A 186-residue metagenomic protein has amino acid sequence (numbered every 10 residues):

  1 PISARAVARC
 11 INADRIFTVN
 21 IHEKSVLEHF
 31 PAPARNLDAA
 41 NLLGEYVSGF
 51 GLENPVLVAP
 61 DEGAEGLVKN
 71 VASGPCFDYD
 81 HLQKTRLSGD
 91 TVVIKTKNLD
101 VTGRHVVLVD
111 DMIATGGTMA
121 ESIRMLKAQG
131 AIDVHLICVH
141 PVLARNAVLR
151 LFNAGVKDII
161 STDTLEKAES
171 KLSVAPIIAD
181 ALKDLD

Functional and structural regions predicted by a protein language model:
P1-D186: PRPP-associated nucleotide enzymes
